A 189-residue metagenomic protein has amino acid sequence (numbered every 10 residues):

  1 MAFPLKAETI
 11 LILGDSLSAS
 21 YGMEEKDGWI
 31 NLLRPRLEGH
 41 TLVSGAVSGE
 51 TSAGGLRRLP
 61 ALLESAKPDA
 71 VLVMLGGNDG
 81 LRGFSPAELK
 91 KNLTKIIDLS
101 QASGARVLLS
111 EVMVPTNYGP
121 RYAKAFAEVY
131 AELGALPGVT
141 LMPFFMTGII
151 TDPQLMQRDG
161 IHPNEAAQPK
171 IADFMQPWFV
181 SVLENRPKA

Functional and structural regions predicted by a protein language model:
A2-T51, R58-K67: Serine-esterase "nucleophile elbow" of acetyl-processing enzymes
L5, L32-E38, L56-A189: Alpha-helical cap/lid subdomain in secreted, periplasmic, or secretory-pathway luminal O-acyl-processing enzymes
